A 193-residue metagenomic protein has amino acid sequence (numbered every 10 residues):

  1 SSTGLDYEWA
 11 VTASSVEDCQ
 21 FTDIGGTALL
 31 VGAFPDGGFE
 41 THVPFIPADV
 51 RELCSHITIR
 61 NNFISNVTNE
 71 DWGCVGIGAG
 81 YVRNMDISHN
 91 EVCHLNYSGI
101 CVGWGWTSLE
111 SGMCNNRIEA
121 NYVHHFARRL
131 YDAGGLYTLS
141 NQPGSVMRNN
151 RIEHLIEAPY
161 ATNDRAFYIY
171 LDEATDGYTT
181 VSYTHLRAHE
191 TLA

Functional and structural regions predicted by a protein language model:
S1-E8, G25-V50, E70-A79, N96-S108 (+2 more regions): Extracellular beta-strand/beta-solenoid scaffold signature
S15-V16, G25, G73, D86-I87 (+5 more regions): Extended, hydrophobic alpha-helical segments in both membrane/secreted and soluble proteins
R51-L53, G112: Replace "Gram-negative outer membrane beta-barrel proteins" with "bacterial and organellar outer membrane beta-barrel
M113, E119-E153, P159-I169, Y183: C-terminal structured domain segments across diverse proteins
T184-T191: Conserved small/polar residues in nucleotide/adenosyl-binding loops
